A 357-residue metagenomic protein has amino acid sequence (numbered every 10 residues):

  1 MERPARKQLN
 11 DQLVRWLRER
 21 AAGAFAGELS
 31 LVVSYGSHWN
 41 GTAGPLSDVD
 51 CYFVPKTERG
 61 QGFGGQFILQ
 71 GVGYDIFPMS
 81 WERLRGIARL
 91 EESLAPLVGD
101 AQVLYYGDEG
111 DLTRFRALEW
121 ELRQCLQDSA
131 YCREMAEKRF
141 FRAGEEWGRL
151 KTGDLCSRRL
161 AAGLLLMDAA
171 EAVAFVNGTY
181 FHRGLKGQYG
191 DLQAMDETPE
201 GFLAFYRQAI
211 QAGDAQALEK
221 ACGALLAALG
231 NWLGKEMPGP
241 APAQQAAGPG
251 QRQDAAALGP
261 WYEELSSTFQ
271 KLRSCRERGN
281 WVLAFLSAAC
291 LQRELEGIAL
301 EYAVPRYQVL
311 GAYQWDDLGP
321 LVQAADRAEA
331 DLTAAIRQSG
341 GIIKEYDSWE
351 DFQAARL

Functional and structural regions predicted by a protein language model:
M1-S47, Y52-V103, R306-V309: Metal-dependent nucleotidyltransferase catalytic core
R3, C125-S129, D254: A short, mixed-charge helix-start or loop-turn motif at secondary-structure junctions
A5, N10, Y106, R123 (+2 more regions): Alpha-helix initiation/capping motif
K7-L13, G110-L122, L229, A325-A328: Generic hydrophobic, helix-prone segments enriched in Leu/Val/Ile
A26, G110-T113, P199: Glycine-centered small-residue hotspots that permit tight backbone geometry or close packing
W81-W147: Internal, well-ordered alpha/beta segment that forms a basic, Gly-enriched binding/recognition surface
A130-L357: Conserved nucleotidyltransferase catalytic core and NTase-mimicking acidic/glycine-rich helix/loop elements in nucleic
